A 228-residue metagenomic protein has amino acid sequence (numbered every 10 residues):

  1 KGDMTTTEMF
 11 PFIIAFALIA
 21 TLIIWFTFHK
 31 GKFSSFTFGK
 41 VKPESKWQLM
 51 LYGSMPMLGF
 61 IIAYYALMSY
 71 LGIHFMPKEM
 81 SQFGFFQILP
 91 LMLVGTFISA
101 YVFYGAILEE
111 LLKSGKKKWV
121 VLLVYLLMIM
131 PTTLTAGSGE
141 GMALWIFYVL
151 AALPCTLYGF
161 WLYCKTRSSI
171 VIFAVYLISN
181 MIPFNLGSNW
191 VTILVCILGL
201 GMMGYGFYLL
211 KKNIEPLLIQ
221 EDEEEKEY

Functional and structural regions predicted by a protein language model:
K1-K30, F86-Q87, I193-L200: Alpha-helical transmembrane segments in multi-pass membrane proteins
G2-M4, S35-F38, M68-S81, G137-A143 (+1 more regions): Membrane-interface helix termini and inter-helical loops of multi-pass transporters
M4-I14, G31-I62, Q82-F86, K113-L122 (+1 more regions): Interfacial transmembrane-helix boundary/kink motif in multi-pass membrane proteins
F12-L18, M57, Y125-I129, A152 (+2 more regions): Residue-level recognition of pore/gate-forming positions within transmembrane alpha-helices of multi-pass
F28-S34, F207-E223: Membrane-interface capping segments at transmembrane-helix boundaries
L58-A66, Y125-A136, Y176-L186: Aromatic-anchored segments of alpha-helical transmembrane domains
P77-G137: Function-critical hydrophobic alpha-helical transmembrane segments in multi-pass membrane proteins
L144-G204: Functionally important transmembrane alpha-helices
